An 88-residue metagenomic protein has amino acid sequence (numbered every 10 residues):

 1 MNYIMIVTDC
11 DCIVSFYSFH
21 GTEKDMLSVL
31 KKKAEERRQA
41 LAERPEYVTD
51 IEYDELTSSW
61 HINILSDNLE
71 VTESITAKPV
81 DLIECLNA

Functional and structural regions predicted by a protein language model:
M1-S15: Short aromatic-glycine-(Arg/Gly/Cys) micro-motifs in beta-strand/loop hairpins
N2, F16-S18, E46, E52: Intrinsically disordered, low-complexity N-terminal regions enriched in serine/proline/glycine with scattered basic
V7-D9, H20, I64-S66: Residue-level signal for short segments within beta-strands and strand-turn junctions of well-structured beta-sheet
T8, G21-K24, E52, S58: Short linear sequence elements within intrinsically disordered, low-complexity coil regions
D11-S28: A short, exposed loop/beta-hairpin motif centered on an aromatic-Gly-Thr core
L27-K32, E36: Mature extracytoplasmic domains of secretory-pathway proteins
E35-A88: Short, mixed-charge low-complexity intrinsically disordered segments
